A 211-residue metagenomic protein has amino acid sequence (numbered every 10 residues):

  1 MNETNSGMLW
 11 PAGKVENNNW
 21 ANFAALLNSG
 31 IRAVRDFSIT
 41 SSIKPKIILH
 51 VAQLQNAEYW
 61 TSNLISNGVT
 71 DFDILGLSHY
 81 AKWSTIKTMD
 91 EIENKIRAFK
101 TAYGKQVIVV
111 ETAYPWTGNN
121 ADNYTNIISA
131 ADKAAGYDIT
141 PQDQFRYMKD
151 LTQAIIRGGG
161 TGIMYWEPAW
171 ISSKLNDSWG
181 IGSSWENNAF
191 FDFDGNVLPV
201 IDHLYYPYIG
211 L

Functional and structural regions predicted by a protein language model:
M1-E3, H50-L54, H79-K82, T112-P115 (+1 more regions): Active-site beta-loop-alpha junctions enriched in small/polar residues
M1-I65, T70, T85-N94, N176-W185 (+1 more regions): Active-site cleft segment of glycoside hydrolase catalytic domains centered on the general acid/base Glu
P11-K14, E58, I74-G104, N119-D122 (+1 more regions): Substrate-binding surface in catalytic domains of secreted glycosidases
S29-K46, T70-D71, A102-K105, D150-T161 (+1 more regions): A structural motif corresponding to the C-terminal end of an alpha-helix and its immediate exit/capping segment
L75, E111, I163, L204: Conserved, mostly hydrophobic/aromatic
A98, T117-G158, M164-L211: Aromatic-rich peripheral "rim/lid" segments of glycoside hydrolase catalytic domains that contact and position glycan
A102, I108-P115: Detector for outer-membrane/organellar transmembrane beta-barrel domains, recognizing the amphipathic beta-strand
